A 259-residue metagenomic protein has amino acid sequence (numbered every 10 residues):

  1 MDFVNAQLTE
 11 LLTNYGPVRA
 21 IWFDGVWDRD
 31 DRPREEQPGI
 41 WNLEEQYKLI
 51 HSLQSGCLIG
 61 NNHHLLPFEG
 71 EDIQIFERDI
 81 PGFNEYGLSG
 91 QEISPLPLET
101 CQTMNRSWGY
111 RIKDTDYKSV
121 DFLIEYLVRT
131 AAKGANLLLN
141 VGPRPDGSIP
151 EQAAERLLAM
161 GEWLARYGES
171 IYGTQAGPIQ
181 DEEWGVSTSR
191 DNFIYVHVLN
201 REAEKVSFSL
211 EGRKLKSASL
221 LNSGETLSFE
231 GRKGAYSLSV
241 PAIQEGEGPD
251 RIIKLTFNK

Functional and structural regions predicted by a protein language model:
M1-K259: Mature catalytic domains of secreted/periplasmic carbohydrate-active enzymes
